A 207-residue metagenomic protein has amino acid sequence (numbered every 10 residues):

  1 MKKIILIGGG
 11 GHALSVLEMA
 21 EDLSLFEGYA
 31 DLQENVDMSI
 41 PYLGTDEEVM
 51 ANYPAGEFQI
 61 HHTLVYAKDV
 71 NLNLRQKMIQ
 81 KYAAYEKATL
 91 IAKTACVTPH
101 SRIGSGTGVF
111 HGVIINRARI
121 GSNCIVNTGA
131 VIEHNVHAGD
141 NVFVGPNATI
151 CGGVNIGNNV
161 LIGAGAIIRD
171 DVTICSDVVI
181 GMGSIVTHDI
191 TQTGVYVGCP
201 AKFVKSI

Functional and structural regions predicted by a protein language model:
M1-H62: A solvent-exposed beta-alpha-beta segment
V16-L17, N71-L74, I190, S206: Short glycine-/acidic-enriched loop or helix-start segments at secondary-structure transitions that form or flank
E18, Q76, S184: Active-site phosphate/pyrophosphate- and oxyanion-stabilizing loops and adjacent acidic/basic residues in soluble
A30-Q33, D46, L64, I91 (+2 more regions): Residues at the C-termini of beta-strands that transition into short coil/loop
D37-A92, C96: Phosphate-bearing ligand-interacting subdomains that bind or position ATP/ADP/UDP/GDP/NAD(P) or nucleotide-linked
S39-P41, H100-S101, I207: Short, well-ordered secondary-structure micro-motifs
T89-V204: Structural signal for interior beta-strand "rungs" in well-ordered beta-sheet cores of soluble enzyme domains
